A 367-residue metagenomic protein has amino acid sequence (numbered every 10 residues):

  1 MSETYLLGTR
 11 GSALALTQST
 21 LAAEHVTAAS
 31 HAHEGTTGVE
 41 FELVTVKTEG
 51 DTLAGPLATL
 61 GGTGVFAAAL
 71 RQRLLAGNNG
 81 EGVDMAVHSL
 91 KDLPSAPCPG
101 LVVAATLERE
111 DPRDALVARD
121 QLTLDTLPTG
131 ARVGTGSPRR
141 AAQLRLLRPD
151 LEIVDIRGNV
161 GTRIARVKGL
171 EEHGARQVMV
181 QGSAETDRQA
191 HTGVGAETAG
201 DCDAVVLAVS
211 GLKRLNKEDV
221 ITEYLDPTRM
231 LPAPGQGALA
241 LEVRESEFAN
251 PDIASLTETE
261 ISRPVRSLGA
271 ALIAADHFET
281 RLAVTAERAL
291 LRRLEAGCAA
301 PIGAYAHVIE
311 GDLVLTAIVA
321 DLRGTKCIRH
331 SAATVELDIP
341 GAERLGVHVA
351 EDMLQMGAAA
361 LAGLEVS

Functional and structural regions predicted by a protein language model:
S2-K47, L53-G55, T59, L146 (+2 more regions): Small-molecule-sensing regulatory modules
L6-G8, A86, A104, G134 (+1 more regions): Short, well-ordered beta-strand segments
G55-M85, M179: Short, structured active-site "lid" loops
N79-E81, P99, T129, A184 (+2 more regions): Structured loop/turn residues at beta-strand edges in well-structured enzyme cores
E81-V83, H88-K91, R244-A249: Ordered, amphipathic secondary-structure segments that act as subunit-interaction surfaces in large macromolecular
L90-L93, P97-D150, F248: A conserved helix-loop-strand patch within extracytoplasmic ligand-binding domains of the periplasmic binding
